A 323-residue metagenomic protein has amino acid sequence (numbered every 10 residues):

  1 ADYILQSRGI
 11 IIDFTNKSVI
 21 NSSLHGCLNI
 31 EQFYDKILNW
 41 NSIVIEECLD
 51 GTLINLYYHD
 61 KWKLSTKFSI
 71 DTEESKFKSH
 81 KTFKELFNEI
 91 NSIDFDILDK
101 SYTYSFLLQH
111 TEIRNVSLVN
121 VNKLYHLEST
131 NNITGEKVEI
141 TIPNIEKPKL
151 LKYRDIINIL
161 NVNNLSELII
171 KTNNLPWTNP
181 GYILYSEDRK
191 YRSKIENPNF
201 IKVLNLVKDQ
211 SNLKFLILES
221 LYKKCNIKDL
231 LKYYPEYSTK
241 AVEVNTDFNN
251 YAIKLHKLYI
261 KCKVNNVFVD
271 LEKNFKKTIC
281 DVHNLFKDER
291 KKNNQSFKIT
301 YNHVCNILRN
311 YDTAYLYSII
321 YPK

Functional and structural regions predicted by a protein language model:
A1-K323: Core nucleotide-handling region used for phosphoryl-transfer chemistry
